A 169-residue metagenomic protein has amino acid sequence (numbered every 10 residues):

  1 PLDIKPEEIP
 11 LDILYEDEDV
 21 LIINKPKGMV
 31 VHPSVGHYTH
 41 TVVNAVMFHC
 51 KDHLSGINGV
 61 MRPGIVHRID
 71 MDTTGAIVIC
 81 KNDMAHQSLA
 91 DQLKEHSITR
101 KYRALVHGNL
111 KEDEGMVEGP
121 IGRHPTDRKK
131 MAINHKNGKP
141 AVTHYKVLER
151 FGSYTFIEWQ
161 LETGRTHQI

Functional and structural regions predicted by a protein language model:
P1-P125: RNA pseudouridine synthases
I4-E8, N134-T143: Short coil-to-beta-strand transition motifs
D12-L14, H144-V147: A structural signal for short, hydrophobic beta-strand segments that form beta-sheets in beta-rich/all-beta domains
R68-M71, N137, E149-F151: A short beta-turn/loop motif at secondary-structure boundaries
N82, E162-T163: Loop/turn elements at beta-strand to alpha-helix junctions within RNA-recognition modules
L89, T166-I169: Short beta-strand segments enriched for Tyr within beta-sheet-rich domains, predominantly fibronectin type III
G152-Q160: Short histidine-centered loop motifs in beta-beta connectors
